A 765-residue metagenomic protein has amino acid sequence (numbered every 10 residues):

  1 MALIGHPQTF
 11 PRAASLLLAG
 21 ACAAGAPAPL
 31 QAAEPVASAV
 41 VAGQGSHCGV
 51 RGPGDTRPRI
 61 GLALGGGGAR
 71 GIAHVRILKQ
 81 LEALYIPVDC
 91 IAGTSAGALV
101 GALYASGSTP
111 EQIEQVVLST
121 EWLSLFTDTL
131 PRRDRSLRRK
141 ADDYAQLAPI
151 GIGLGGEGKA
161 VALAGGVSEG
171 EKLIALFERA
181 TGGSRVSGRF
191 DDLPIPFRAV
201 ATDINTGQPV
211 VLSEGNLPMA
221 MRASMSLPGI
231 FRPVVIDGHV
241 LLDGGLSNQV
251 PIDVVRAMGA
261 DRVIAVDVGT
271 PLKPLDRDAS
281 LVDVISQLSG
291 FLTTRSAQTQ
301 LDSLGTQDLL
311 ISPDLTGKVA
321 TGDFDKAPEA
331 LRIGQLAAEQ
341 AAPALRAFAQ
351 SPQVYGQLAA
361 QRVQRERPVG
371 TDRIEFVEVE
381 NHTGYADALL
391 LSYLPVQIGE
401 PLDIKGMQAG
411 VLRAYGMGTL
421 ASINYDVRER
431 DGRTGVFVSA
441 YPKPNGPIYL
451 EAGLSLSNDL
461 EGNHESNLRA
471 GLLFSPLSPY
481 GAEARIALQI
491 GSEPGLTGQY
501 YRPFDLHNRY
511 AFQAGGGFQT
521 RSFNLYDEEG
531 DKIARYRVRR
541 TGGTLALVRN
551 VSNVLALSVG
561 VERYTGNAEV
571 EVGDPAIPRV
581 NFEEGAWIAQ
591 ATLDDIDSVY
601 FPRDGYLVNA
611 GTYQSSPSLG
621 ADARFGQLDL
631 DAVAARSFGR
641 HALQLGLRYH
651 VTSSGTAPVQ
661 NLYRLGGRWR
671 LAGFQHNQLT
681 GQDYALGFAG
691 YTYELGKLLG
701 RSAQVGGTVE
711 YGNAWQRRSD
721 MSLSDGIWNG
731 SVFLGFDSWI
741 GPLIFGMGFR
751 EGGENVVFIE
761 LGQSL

Functional and structural regions predicted by a protein language model:
M1-F10: N-terminal secretory signal peptides that target proteins for export/translocation
A13-G25: Bacterial N-terminal signal peptides
L30-A92, A102-I423, R428, K443-P444: Patatin-like phospholipase
G93, G97: Gly/Ala-rich beta-loop-alpha elbow adjacent to hydrolase catalytic centers
T109, L118, T202-N205, G215-L217 (+18 more regions): Solvent-exposed coil/turn segments that connect beta secondary-structure elements in extracytoplasmic/periplasmic
K273-L275, R346-V363, Y564, G605-V608 (+2 more regions): Acidic/histidine-enriched alpha-helical segments
K405-G406, G410, S422-A589, Y663-W669 (+3 more regions): Gram-negative/organellar outer-membrane beta-barrel architecture
G416, S422, G435-F437, P447-D459 (+8 more regions): C-terminal outer-membrane beta-barrel translocator/porin domains of Gram-negative envelope proteins and their
